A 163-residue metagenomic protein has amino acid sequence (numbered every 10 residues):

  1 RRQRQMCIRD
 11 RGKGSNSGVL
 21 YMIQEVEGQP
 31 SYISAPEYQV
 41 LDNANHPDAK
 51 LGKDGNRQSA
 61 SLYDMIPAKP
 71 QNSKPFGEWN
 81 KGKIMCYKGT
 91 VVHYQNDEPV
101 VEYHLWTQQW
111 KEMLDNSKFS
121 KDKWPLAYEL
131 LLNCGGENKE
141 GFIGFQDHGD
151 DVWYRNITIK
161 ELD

Functional and structural regions predicted by a protein language model:
R1-R2: Short, exposed "boundary/linker" segments that immediately precede the start of a downstream structural module
Q5, R9-D163: Carbohydrate-interacting regions of secretory-pathway proteins
